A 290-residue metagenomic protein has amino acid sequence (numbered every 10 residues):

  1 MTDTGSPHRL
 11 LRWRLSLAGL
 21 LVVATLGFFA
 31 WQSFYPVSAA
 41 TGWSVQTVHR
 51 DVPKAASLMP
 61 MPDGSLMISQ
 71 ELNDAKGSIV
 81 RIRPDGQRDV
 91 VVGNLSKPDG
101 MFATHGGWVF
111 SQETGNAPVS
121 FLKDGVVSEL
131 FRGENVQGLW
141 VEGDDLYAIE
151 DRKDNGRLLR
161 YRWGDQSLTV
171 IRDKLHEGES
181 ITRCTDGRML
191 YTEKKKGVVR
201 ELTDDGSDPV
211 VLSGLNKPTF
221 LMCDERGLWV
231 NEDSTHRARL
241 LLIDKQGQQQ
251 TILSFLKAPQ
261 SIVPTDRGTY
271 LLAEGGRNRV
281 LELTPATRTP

Functional and structural regions predicted by a protein language model:
G5-V23: N-terminal Sec-pathway targeting helices
Y35-V52: A short helix->beta-strand "capping" segment at the edge of beta-propeller domains
S44-H49, Q87-V92, G125-F131, S167-R172 (+2 more regions): A short beta-strand motif characteristic of beta-propeller blades
V52-P62, K76, N94-Q112, G133-D144 (+5 more regions): Beta-rich, blade/repeat-based domains predominating in secreted/periplasmic proteins but also intracellular
E71-L72, E113-T114, D151-K153, K194 (+2 more regions): Short loop/turn segments immediately following the C-termini of beta-strands
G77-V80, A117-S120, R157-L159, V198-R200 (+2 more regions): A short loop-to-beta-strand structural motif that recurs across blades of beta-propeller domains
I82-Q87, L122-V126, Y161-Q166, L202-S207 (+2 more regions): Short loop/turn segments that connect beta-strands within beta-propeller blades
P259-P290: Blade-level signature of beta-propeller repeat domains, shared across WD40, Kelch, NHL, RCC1 and BNR/Asp-box propellers
